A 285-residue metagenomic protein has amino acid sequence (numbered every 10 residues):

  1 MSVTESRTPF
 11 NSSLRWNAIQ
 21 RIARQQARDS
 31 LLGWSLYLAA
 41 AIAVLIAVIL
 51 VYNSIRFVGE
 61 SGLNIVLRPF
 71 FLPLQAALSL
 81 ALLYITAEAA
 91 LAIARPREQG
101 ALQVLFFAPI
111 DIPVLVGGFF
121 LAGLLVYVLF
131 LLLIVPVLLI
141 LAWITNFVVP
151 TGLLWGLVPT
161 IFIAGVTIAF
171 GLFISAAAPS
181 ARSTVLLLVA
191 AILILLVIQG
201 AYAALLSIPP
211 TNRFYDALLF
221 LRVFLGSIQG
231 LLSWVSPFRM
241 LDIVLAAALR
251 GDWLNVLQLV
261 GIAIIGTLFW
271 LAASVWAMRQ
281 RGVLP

Functional and structural regions predicted by a protein language model:
M1-A41, M278-L284: Aromatic- and glycine-rich beta-strand/loop motifs that create alpha-glucan
A41-A43, T184-L195: Central hydrophobic cores of alpha-helical transmembrane segments in multi-pass integral membrane proteins
I46-Y52, L141, A191-A201: Aromatic-anchored segments of alpha-helical transmembrane domains
I49-S54, G59, L63-L78, L121-T184: Secretory targeting signals
F57-E60, V197-V275: Terminal transmembrane helical anchor/hairpin motif
P69-R95: Long, hydrophobic alpha-helical segments
L82-A89, V137, A169-F173, L186 (+1 more regions): Hydrophobic/aromatic residues in alpha-helical transmembrane segments
L91-L124, V128: Helix-loop-helix units of permease transmembrane domains in multi-pass membrane transporters, especially ABC
